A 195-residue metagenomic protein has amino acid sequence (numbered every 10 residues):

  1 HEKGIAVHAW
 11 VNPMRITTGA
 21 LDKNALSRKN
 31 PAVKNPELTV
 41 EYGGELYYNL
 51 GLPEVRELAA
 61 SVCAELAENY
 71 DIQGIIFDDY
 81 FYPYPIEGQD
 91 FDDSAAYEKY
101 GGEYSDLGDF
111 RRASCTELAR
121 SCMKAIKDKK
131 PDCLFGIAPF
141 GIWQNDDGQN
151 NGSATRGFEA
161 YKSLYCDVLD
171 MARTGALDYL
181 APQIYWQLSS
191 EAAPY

Functional and structural regions predicted by a protein language model:
H1, E41-A60, G102-T116, R156-G157 (+1 more regions): The substrate-binding groove and active-site-proximal loops of carbohydrate-active enzymes, especially glycoside
H1-E2, A6-N69, K162-C166: Active-site-adjacent "subsite" loops/lids of carbohydrate-active enzymes
E2-K3, N69, S121, A125-K129 (+2 more regions): Alpha-helical structural signal in soluble globular domains
A6-T18, I76-Y80, G108-L164: Aromatic-lined carbohydrate-recognition surfaces of secreted/lumenal glycan-active proteins
V7, A59, L66, I75-D78 (+3 more regions): Conserved, mostly hydrophobic/aromatic
R15-G43, D79-E103, G148-F158: Aromatic- and acidic-residue-enriched segments that line the glycan-binding/catalytic groove of carbohydrate-active
Q73, D78, A95-S105, A160-S190: Aromatic- and acid-rich polysaccharide-binding/catalytic face of secreted or lumenal carbohydrate-active enzymes
P83-P85, W143-D146, L188-S190: Flexible loop/turn segments at secondary-structure boundaries
